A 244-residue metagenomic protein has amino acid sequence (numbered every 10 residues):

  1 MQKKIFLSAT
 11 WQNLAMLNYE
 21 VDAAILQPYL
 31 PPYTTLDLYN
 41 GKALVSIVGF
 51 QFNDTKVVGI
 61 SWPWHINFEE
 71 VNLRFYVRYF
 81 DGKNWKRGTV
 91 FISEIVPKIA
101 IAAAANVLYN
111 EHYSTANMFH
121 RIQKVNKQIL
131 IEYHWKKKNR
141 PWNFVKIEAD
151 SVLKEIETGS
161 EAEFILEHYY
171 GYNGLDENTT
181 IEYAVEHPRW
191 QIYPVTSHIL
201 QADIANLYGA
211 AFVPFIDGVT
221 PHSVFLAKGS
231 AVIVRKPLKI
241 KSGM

Functional and structural regions predicted by a protein language model:
M1-N53, V57, V195, L200-L207 (+3 more regions): N-terminal domain-onset segments
W11, H65-E69, L226: Solvent-exposed loop and beta-edge segments used for protein-protein assembly and interaction
L14, V77-M244: Internal, well-folded beta-alpha domain core
N18, Y29-K98: Extended cationic-aromatic binding surfaces that line active-site or macromolecule-binding grooves and engage
